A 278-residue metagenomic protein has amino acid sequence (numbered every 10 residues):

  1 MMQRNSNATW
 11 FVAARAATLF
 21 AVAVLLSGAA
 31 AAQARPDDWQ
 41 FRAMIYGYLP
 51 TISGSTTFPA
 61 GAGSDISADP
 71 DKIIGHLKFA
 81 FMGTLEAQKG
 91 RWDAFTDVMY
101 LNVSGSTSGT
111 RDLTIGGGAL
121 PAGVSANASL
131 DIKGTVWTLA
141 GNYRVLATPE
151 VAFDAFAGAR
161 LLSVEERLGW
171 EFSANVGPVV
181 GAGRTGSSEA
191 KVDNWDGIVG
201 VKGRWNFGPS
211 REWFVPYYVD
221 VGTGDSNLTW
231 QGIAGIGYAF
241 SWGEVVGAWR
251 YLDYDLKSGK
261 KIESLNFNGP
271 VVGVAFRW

Functional and structural regions predicted by a protein language model:
A32-L101, G208: Short glycine/proline- and aromatic-enriched beta-strand/turn motifs that initiate or cap beta-hairpins
A32-W39, L146-F153, F207-W213: Short loop/turn motifs that connect adjacent beta-strands in outer-membrane beta-barrel proteins
D37-W39, L77-F81, K133-W137, V151 (+4 more regions): Residues that define the transmembrane beta-barrel architecture of outer-membrane proteins
A43-I45, G83-K89, L139-Y143, A157-A159 (+4 more regions): Residues on the lipid-exposed face of transmembrane beta-strands in outer-membrane beta-barrel proteins
G47-T51, P70, K89-R91, V98-S104 (+8 more regions): Transmembrane beta-strands of outer-membrane beta-barrel pores
T51-K78, Y100-T135, L162-N194, G224 (+1 more regions): Extracellular/periplasm-exposed beta-strand and loop segments of Gram-negative cell-envelope proteins, dominated by
R91-A94, P149-V151, S210-W213, W242-V246: Repeated loop/turn-to-beta-strand initiation elements of outer-membrane beta-barrel proteins
G232-W278: Predominantly the C-terminal beta-signal and adjacent terminal strand-loop region of outer-membrane beta-barrel
